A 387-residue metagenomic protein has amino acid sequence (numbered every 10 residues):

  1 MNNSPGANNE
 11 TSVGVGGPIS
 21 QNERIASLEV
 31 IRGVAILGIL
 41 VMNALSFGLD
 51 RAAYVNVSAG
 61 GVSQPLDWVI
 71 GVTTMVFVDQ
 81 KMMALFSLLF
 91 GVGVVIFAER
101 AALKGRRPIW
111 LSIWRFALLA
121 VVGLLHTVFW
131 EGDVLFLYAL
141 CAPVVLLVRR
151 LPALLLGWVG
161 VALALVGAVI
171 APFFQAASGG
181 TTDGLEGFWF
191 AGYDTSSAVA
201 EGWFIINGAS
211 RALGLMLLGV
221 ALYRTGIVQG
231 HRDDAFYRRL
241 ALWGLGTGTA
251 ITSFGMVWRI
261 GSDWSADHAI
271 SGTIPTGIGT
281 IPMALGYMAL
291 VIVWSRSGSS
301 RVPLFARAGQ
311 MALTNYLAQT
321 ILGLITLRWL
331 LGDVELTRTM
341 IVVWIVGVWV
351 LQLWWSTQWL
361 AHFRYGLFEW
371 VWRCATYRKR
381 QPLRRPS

Functional and structural regions predicted by a protein language model:
N2-F90, F97: N-terminal signal-anchor module of multipass membrane proteins
A26-A52, M83-G93, A120-V121, L125-F129 (+2 more regions): Kinked, hydrophobic transmembrane alpha-helices enriched for aromatic residues and small/kink-inducing positions
P65-Q80, Y193-S210, A269-P282: Short aromatic-rich membrane-water interface segments that cap or initiate transmembrane helices in multi-pass membrane
A84-E99, L135-L147, I206-G230, G279-S299: Specific transmembrane alpha-helix
R106-I109, V144-L165, L222-G246: Solvent-exposed interhelical
V161-T225: Long hydrophobic alpha-helical segments that form multi-pass transmembrane helix bundles in integral membrane proteins
D263-R364: Alpha-helical transmembrane segments of multi-pass integral membrane proteins
R364-S387: Membrane-proximal cytoplasmic C-terminal regulatory module of class A 7TM GPCRs
